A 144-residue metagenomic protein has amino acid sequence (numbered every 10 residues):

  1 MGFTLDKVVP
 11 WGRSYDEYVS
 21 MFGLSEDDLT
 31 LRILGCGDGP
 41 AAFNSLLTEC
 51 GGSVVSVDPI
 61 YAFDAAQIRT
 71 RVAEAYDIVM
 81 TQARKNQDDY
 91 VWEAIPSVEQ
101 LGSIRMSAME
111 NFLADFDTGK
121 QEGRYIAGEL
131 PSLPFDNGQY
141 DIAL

Functional and structural regions predicted by a protein language model:
M1-R32, A41-C50, A62-I78: Class I SAM-dependent methyltransferase Rossmann-like catalytic core, especially the SAM/SAH-binding loop
G2, V9-G12, G23, D88 (+3 more regions): Alpha-helical context
L34-C36: Class I SAM-dependent methyltransferase core
E49-G123: Class I S-adenosyl-L-methionine-dependent methyltransferase module
Q121-S132: Conserved SAM-binding strand-loop segment of SAM-dependent methyltransferases
I126, A143-L144: Short, conserved beta-strand edge motifs with alternating hydrophobic and charged residues
P131-A143: A short acidic, Gly/Pro-enriched loop at the edge of an enzyme's catalytic core that lines a small-molecule cofactor
